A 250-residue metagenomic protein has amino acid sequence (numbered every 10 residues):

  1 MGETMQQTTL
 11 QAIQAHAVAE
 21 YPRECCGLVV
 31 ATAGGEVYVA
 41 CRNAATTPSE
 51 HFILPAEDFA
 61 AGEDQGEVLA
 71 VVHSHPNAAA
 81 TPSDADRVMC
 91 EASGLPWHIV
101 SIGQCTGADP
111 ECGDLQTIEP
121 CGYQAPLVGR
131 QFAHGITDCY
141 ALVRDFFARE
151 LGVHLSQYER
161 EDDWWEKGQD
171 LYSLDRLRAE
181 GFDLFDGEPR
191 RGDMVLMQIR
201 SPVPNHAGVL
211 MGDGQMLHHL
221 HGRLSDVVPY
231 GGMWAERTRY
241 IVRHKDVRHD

Functional and structural regions predicted by a protein language model:
M1-A70, N77-P120: Conserved beta-strand-loop surface patch within small alpha/beta domains used for substrate/adaptor or ligand engagement
V37-Y38, M216, I241: Generic preference for hydrophobic
L127-A133: Second-shell loop/turn segments in exported
A133-E150: Active-site nucleophilic cysteine motif
V153-W164: Short acidic alpha-helical/loop segments enriched in Asp/Glu that coordinate divalent cations
D162-S225, G231: ...with weaker cross-activation on analogous glycine-rich loops/strands in unrelated enzymes
V228-D250: Glycine- and charge-enriched low-complexity intrinsically disordered segments
